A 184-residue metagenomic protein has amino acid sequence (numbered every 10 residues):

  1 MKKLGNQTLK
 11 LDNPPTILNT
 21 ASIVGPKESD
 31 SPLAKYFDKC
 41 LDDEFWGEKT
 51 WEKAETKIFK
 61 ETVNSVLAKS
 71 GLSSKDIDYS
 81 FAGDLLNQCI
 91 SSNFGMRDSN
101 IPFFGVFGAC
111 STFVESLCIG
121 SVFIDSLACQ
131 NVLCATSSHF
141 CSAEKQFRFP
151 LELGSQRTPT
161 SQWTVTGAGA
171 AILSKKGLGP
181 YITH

Functional and structural regions predicted by a protein language model:
M1-L4, N64-K69, L117-S121, S155-Q156: Short alpha-helical segments and helix-capping/turn motifs at coil-helix boundaries
M1-T50, P150-H184: Condensing-enzyme catalytic core mediating Claisen C-C bond formation in acyl metabolism
I17, W51-S111: Conserved beta-ketoacyl condensing-enzyme motif
L18, A82-G83, V132-S138: Short beta-strand segments
L33-Y36, S92-P102, I124-S126, F147-Q156: A glycine- and small-aliphatic-rich helix-loop capping segment at beta-alpha/alpha-beta transitions that lines
C89-I90, F140-K145: Short, well-ordered, mixed-charge alpha-helical segments that flank or form enzyme active sites
F107-C134, L173: Active-site-proximal alpha-helical scaffold in enzymes
Q130-N131, A143-R148: Phosphate-binding/catalytic loop of phosphoryl-transfer enzymes
